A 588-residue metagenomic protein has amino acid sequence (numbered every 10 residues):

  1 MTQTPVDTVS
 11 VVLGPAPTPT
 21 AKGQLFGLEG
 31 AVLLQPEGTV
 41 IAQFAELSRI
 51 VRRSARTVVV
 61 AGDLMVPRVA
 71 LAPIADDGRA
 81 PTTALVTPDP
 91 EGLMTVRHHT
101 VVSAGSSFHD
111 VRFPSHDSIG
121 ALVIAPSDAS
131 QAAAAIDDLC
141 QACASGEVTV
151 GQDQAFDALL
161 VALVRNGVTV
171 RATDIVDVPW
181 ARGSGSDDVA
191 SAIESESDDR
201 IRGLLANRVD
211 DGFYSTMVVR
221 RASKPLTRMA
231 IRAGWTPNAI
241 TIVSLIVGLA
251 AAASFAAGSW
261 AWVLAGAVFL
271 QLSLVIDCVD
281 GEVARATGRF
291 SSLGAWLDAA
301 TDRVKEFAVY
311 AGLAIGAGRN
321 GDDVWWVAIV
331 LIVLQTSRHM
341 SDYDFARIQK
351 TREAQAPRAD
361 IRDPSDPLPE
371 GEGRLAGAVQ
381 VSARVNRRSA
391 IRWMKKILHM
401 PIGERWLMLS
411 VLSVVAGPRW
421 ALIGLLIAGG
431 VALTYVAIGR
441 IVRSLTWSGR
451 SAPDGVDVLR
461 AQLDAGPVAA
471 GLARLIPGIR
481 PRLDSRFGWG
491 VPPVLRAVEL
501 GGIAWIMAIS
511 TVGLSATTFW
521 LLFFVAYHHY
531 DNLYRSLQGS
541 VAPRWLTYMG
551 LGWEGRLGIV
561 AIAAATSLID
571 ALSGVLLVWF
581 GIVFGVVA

Functional and structural regions predicted by a protein language model:
M1-V59: Conserved N-terminal catalytic core of the sugar/cofactor nucleotidyltransferase
A61-M65, D298: The conserved acidic donor/metal-binding loop of glycosyltransferases
M65-E147, D153-L159, N166: Conserved core of the sugar-phosphate nucleotidyltransferase
A142-P225, W235, D344-A588: C-terminal membrane-associated helical module and adjoining short loops/tails
P237-L293, L422, F519-W520: Membrane-embedded alpha-helical segments that form the functional core of polytopic membrane enzymes, especially those
L245-G248, L274, Q335-T336, G429-G430 (+1 more regions): Residue-level recognition of pore/gate-forming positions within transmembrane alpha-helices of multi-pass
A265-A317, S341, V442, V494-R496 (+1 more regions): Acidic (Asp/Glu-rich) catalytic motifs at the cytosolic membrane interface
A311-A314, G318-E353: Alpha-helical transmembrane segments
